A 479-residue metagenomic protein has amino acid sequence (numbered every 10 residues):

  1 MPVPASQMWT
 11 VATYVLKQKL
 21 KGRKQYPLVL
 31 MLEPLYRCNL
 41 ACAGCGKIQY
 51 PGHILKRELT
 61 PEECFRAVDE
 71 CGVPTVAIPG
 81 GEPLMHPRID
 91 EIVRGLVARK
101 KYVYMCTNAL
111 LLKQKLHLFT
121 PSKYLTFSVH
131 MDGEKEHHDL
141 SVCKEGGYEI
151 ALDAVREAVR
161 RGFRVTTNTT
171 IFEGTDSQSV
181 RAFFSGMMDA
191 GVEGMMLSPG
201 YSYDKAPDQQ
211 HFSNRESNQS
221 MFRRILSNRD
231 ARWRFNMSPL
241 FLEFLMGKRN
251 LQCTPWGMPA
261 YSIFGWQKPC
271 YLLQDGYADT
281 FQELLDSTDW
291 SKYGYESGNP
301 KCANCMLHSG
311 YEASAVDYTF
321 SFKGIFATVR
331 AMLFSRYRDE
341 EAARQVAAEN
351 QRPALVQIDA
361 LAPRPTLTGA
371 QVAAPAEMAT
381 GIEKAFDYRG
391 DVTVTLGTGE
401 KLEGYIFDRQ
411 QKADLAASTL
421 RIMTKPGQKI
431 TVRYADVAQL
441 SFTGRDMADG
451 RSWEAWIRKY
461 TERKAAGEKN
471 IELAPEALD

Functional and structural regions predicted by a protein language model:
M1, L59, R99-Y102, K123 (+4 more regions): Radical SAM enzyme [4Fe-4S]-AdoMet core and its adjacent flexible, acidic and glycine-rich loops/tails across
P2-L118, S122-K123, T328: Conserved alpha-helical substructure of the radical SAM core
K24-Q25, K248-C253, K384-F386: Short loop/turn motifs at secondary-structure junctions and domain boundaries
Y26, Q267-A348: Flexible mid-to-C-terminal extensions adjoining Fe-S/redox cofactors in radical SAM and related proteins
L28-E33, M237-F241, L284-Y295, G390-V392: Short, intrinsically disordered, charge-biased short linear motifs at domain edges
C38, C42-C45, C253, G265 (+2 more regions): Short cysteine clusters
G52, Q274-Y277, R409: A short acidic/small-residue loop/turn micro-motif
A347-D479: Conserved RNA-binding domains used in RNP assembly and mRNA/RNA metabolism
